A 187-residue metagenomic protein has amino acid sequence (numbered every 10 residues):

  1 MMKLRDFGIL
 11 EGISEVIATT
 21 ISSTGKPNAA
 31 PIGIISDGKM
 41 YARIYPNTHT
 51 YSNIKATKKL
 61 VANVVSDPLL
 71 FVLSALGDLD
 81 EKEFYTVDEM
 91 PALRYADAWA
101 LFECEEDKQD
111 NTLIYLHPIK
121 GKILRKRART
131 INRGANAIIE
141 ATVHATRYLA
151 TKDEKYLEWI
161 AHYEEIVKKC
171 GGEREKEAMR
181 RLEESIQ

Functional and structural regions predicted by a protein language model:
M1-W99, E103-Q187: Basic, polyanion-binding surface patches
